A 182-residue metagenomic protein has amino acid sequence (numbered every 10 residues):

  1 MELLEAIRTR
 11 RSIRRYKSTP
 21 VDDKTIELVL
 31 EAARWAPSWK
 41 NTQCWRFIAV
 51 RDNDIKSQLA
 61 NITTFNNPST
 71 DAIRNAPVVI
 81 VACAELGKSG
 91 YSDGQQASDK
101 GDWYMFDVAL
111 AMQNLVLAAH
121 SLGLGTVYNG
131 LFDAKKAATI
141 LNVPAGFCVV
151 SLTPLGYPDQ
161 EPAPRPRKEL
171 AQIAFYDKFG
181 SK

Functional and structural regions predicted by a protein language model:
M1-L3: Absolute protein N-terminus
E5-I13, K17, T25, S151-K182: C-terminal helix-cap and adjacent tail motif
V29, A33-R34, I80, L86 (+1 more regions): Small-aliphatic-rich amphipathic alpha-helix that forms the alpha element of a beta-alpha
N41-A111: Glycine/small-residue-rich phosphate/adenosyl-binding loop
T42-W45, L124, V150: Short secondary-structure junction motifs
T70-V79, N142-P164: A glycine-rich helix N-cap at a beta->alpha junction
